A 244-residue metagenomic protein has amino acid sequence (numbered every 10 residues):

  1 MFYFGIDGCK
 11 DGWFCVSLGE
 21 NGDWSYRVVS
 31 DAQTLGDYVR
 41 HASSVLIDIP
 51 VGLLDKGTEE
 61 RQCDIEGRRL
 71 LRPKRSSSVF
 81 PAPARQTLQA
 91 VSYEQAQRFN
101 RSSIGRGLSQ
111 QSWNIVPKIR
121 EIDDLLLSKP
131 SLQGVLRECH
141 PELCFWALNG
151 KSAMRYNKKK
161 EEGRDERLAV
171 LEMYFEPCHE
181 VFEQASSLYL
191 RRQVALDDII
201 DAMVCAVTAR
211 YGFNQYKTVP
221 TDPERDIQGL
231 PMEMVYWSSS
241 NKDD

Functional and structural regions predicted by a protein language model:
M1-Y3, G8-D244: RNase H-like (RuvC/DEDD) metal-dependent nuclease/polynucleotide-processing core
